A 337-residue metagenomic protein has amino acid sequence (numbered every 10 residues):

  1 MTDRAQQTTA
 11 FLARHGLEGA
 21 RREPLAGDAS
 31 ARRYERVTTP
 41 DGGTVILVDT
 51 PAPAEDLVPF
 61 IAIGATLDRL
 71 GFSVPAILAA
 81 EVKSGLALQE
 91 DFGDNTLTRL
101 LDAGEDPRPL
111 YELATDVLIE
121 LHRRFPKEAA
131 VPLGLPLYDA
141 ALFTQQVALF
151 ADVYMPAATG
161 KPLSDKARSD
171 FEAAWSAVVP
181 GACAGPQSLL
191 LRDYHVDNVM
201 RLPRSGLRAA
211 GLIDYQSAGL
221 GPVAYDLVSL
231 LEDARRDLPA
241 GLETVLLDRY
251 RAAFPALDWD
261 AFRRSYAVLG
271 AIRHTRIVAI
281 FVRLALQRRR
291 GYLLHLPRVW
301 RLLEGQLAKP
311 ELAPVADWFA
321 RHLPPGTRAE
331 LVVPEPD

Functional and structural regions predicted by a protein language model:
M1-L86, S188, L202-A210, A320-D337: Conserved NTP-binding catalytic cores of kinases and kinase-like/nucleotidyltransferase enzymes across multiple kinase
R4, T8, A13, P126-P136 (+4 more regions): An alpha-helical support segment within catalytic cores of ATP-dependent transferases
P24, A31-T38, L47, L121 (+2 more regions): Active-site acidic catalytic loop and adjacent metal/ATP-binding pocket of ATP-dependent phosphoryl transfer enzymes
R32-Q145, L149, M155-G160, C183-A184: ATP-binding pocket architecture of kinase catalytic cores
L110, L163-V178, L246, Y292-L303: Extended, well-ordered alpha-helical scaffold segments
L142, L191, Q216-L220, Y266-A271: Secondary-structure capping and boundary motifs in well-ordered enzyme cores
A148-A158, L220-L257, A271-R289, W300-A308: Active-site activation/catalytic loop segments of kinase-like enzymes and analogous catalytic loops in related
A279-D337: ATP/Mg2+ or Mg2+-diphosphate-binding catalytic cores that bind nucleotide phosphates or diphosphates via glycine-rich
